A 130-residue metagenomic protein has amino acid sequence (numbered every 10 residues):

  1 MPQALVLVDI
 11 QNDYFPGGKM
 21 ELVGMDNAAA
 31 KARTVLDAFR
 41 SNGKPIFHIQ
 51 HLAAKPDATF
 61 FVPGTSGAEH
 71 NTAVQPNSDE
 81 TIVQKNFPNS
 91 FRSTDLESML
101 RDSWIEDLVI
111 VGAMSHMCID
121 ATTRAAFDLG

Functional and structural regions predicted by a protein language model:
M1-T81, K85, E97-S98: Active-site acidic carboxylates
G43-K44, W104, G130: Glycine-centered short loops/turns at secondary-structure junctions
P76-I119: Internal catalytic-core helix/loop-beta-alpha segment that presents or stabilizes conserved functional determinants
I119-L129: Short Gly/Thr/Asp-enriched flexible loops that form oxyanion-binding sites at enzyme active sites
